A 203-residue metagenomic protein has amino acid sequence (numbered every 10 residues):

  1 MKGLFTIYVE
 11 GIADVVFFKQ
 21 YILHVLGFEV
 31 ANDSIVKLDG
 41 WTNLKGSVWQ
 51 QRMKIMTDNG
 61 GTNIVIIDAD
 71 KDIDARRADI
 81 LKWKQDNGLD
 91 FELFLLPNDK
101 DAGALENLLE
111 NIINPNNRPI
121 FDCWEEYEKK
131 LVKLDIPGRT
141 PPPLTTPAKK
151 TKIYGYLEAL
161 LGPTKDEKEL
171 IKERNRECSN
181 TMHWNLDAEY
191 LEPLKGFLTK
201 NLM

Functional and structural regions predicted by a protein language model:
K2, Q20-I35, G46-I64, A69-M203: C-terminal accessory helical subdomains adjacent to catalytic cores in phosphodiester- and nucleotide-handling enzymes
T6-V15, K19: Extended, compositionally biased accessory segments flanking or bridging domains
L38-L44: Conserved helicase motor
